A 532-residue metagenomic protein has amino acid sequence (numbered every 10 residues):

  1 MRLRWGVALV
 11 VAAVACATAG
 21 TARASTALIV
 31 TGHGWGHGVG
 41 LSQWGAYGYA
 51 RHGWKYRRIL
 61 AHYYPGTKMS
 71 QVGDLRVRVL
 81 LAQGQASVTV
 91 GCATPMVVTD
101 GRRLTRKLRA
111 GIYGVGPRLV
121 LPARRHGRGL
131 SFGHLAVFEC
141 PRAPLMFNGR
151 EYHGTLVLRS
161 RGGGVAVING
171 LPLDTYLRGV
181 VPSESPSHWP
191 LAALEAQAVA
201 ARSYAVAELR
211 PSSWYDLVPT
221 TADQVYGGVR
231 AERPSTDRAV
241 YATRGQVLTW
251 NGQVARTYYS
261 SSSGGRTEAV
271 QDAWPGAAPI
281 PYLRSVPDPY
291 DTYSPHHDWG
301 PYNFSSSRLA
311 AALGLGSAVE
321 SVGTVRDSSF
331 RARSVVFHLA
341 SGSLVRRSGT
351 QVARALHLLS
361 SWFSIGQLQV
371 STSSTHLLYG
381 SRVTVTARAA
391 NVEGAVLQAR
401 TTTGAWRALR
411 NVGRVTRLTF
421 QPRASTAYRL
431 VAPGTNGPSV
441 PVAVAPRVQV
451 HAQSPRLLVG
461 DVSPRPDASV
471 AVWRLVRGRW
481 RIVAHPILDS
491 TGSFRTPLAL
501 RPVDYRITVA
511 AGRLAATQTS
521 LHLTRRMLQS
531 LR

Functional and structural regions predicted by a protein language model:
M1-R456, P464, V470-A471, S490 (+4 more regions): Conserved, single-site charged/polar hotspot
G478-I482: Short beta-strand and strand-turn-strand segments in soluble, beta-rich domains
G492-F494: Residue-level hotspots within well-ordered secondary structure
